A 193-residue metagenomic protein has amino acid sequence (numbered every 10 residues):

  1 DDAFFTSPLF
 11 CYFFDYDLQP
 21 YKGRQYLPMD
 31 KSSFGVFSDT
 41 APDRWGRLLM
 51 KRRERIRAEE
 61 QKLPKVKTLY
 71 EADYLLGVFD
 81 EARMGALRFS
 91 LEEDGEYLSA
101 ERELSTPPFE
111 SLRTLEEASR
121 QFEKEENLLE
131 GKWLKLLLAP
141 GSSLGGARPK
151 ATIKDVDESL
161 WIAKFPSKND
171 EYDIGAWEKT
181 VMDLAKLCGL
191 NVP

Functional and structural regions predicted by a protein language model:
D1-P193: Phosphate/dinucleotide-binding and metal-coordinating scaffold of catalytic cores in nucleotide-dependent enzymes
